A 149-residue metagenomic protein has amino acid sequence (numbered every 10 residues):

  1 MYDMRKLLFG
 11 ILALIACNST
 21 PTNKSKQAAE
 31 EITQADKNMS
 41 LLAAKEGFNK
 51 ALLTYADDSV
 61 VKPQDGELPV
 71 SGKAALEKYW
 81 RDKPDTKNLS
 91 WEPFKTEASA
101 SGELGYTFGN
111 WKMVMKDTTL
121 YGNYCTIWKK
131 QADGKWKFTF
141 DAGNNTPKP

Functional and structural regions predicted by a protein language model:
K6-I15: Sec-dependent N-terminal signal peptides
C17-N49, L53-T54: Short, low-complexity N-terminal intrinsically disordered segments enriched in polar/charged residues
E30, G47-E97: A solvent-exposed, acidic/Ser-Thr-rich amphipathic alpha-helical stretch
M39, L104-F108, I127-W128, W136: Short, structured motif recognition centered on aromatic/hydrophobic residues
D58-S59, F108-V114: Generic short beta-strand segments
L76, W80, P93-E97, N110-M113 (+1 more regions): Hydrophobic/aromatic beta-strand elements that line small-molecule binding cavities or substrate pockets in beta-rich
D85-T86, M113-T119: Short, cysteine-centered beta-strand-loop-beta hairpins and adjacent loop/turn segments enriched in charged/polar
Y121-T146: Short beta-strand edge/turn micro-motifs at domain boundaries
